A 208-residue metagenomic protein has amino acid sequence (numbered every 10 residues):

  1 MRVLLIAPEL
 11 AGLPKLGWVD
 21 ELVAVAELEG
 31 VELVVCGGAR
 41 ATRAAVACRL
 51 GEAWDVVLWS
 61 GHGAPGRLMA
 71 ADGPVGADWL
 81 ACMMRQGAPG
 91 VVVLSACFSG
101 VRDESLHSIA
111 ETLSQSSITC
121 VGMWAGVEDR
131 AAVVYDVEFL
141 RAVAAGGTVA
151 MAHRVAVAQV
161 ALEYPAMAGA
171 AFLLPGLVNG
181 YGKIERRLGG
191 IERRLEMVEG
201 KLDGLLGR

Functional and structural regions predicted by a protein language model:
M1-P74, V91-S95, S108: A domain-level signal for caspase-like cysteine endopeptidase catalytic cores and their zymogen-processing architecture
K15-D20, A88-E192: Active-site-proximal C-terminal subdomain of hydrolase catalytic domains
A26, M84-R85, S114: N-terminal cationic-hydrophobic initiation segments that often serve targeting/anchoring roles
T42-A47, L80, F139, A156: Generic hydrophobic alpha-helical segments
L50, M84, V143-A144: Hydrophobic residues in alpha-helical segments
D72-G87: Gly/Ser/Thr-rich loop/hinge elements
I184-L206: Amphipathic alpha-helical oligomerization/assembly segments
